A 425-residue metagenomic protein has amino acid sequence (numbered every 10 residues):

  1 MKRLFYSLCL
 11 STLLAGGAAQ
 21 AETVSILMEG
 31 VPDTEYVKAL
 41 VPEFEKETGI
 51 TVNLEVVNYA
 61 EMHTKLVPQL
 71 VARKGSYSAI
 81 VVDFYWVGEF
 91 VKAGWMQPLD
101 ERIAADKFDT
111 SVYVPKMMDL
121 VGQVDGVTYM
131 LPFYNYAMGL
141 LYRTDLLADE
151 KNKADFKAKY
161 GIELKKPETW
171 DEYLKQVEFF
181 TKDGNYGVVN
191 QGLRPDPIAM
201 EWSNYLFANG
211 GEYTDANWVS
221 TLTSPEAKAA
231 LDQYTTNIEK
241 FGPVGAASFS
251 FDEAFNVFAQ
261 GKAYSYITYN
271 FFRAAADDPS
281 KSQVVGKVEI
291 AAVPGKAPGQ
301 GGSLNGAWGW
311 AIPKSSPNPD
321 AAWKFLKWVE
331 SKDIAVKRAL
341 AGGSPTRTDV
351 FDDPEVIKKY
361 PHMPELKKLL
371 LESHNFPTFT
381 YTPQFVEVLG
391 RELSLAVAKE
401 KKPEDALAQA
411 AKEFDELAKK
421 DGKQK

Functional and structural regions predicted by a protein language model:
V24-A39, V57-Y59, A137, L193-D196 (+1 more regions): Extracytoplasmic "Venus flytrap"
V24-S25, P42-V114, Q123, V127-M130 (+5 more regions): Extracytoplasmic "Venus flytrap"/periplasmic binding protein-like
E29, G286-G295, A339-R391, L395 (+1 more regions): Long, aromatic- and glycine/proline-rich binding clefts that accommodate carbohydrate-like moieties
V31-N53, L389, L407: Short, polar/charged alpha-helical segment
Y36, T144, A148, L326-D349: Periplasmic-binding protein-like
K46, I103-D106, D119-P197, G211-A246 (+3 more regions): Helix-loop-helix "hinge/cap" segment bordering the ligand-binding cleft or interdomain interface
F84-G139, A148, D171-L174, I198-E201 (+3 more regions): Hinge/lid segment of periplasmic solute-binding proteins
A199-N209, L222-N318: Extracytoplasmic/periplasmic substrate-binding proteins
